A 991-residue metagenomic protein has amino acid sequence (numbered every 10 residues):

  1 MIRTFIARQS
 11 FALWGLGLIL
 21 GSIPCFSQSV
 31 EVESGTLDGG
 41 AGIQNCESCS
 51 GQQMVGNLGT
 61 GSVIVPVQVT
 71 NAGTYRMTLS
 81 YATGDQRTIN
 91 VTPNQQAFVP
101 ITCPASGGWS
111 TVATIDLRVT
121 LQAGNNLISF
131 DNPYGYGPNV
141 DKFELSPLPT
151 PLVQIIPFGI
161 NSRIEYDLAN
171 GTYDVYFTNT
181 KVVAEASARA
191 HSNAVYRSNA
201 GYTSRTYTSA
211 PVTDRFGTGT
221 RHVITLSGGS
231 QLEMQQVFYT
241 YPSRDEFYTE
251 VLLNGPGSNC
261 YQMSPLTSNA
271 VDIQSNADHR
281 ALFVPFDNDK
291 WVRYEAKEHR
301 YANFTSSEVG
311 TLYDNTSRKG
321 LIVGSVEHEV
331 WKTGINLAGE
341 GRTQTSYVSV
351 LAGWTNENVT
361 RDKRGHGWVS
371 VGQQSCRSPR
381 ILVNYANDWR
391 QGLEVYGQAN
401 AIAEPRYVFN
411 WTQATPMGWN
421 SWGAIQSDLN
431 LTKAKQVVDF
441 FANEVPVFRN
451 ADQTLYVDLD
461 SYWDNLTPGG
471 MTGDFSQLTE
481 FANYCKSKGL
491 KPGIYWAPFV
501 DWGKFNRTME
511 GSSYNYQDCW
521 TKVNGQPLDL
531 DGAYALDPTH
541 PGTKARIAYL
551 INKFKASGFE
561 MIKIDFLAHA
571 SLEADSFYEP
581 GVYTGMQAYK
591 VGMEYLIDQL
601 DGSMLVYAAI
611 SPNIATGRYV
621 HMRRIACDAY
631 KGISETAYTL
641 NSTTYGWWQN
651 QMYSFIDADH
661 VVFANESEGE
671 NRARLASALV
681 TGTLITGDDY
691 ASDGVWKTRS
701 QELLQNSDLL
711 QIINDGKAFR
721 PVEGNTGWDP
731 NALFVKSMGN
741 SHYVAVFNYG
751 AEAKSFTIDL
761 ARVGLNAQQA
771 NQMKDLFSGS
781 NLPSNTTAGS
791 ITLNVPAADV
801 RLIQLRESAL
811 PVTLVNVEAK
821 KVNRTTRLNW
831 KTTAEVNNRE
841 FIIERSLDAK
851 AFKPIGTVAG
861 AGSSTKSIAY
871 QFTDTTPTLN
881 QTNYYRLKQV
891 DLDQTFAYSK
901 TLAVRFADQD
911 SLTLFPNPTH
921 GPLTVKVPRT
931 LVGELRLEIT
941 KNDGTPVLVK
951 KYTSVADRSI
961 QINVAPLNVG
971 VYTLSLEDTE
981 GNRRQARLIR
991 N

Functional and structural regions predicted by a protein language model:
Q28-L152, T792, L805: Extracytoplasmic
V67, Y75, S80-Y81, F247 (+6 more regions): Carbohydrate-binding surface patches
I128, N785-A809, G970: C-terminal beta-strand-rich structural cap/linker in extracellular carbohydrate-active enzymes
I155-A451, M561: Carbohydrate-recognition beta-sandwich/jelly-roll modules in extracellular/periplasmic carbohydrate-active proteins
M509-P541, A545, Q587, V591-V695: Glycan-recognition surfaces
E807-D910, V932: Short, compositionally biased serine/threonine- and acidic-rich segments at solvent-exposed termini, linkers, or domain
A859-Y884, T953-E980: Short, surface-exposed loop/turn motifs with a glycine/proline- and acidic-biased composition
L892-D908, V949, V969-N991: C-terminal tail/sorting-segment detector
